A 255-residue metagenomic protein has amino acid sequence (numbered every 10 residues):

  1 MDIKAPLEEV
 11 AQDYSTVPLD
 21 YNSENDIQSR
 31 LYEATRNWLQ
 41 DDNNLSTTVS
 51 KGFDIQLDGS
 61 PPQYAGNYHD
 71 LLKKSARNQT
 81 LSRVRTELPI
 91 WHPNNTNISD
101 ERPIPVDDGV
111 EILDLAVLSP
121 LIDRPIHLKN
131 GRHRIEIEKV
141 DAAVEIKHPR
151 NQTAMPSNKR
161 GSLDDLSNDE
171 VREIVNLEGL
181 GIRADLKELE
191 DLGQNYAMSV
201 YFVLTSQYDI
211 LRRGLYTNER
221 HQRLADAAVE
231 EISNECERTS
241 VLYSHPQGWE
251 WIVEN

Functional and structural regions predicted by a protein language model:
M1-N37: Charged, often low-complexity linker/regulatory segments
V10, E145-R150, V203-Q207: Short loop/turn segments at strand-loop or loop-helix junctions that form parts of catalytic or ligand-binding pockets
S46-V140: Active-site metal-binding core of divalent-cation-utilizing nuclease and nuclease-like domains
D114-L118, L128-N168: Active-site ExK catalytic segment of metal-dependent nucleases
D123-R124, P149-T153, Q207-R212: Short acidic, S/G/P-rich loop/turn micro-motifs used as interaction or catalytic elements
P149-E188, L192-G193: Mg2+/Mn2+-dependent nuclease catalytic core
E190-Q222: Nucleic-acid nuclease catalytic cores
D226-N255: Charged, structured surface patches that assemble and position nucleic-acid processing machinery
